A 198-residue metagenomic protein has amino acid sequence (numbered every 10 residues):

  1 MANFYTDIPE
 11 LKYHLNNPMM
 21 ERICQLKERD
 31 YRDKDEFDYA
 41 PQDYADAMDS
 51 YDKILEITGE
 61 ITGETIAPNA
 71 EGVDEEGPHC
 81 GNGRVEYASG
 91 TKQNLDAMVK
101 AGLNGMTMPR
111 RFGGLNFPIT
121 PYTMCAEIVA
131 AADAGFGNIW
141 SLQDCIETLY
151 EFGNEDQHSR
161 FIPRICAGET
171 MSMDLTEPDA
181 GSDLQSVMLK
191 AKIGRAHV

Functional and structural regions predicted by a protein language model:
M1-F136, D156, R160: Amphipathic, small/basic residue-rich leader segments at the start of a protein or domain
P18, F152, T176-P178: Structured loops at beta-to-helix junctions and adjacent beta-edge loops in soluble globular domains
D96, T123-E127, Q143-E151, M173: Contiguous, well-ordered alpha-helical segments that form the cores/surfaces of helical PPI scaffolds
G105-T107, L142, G168: Short glycine- and basic-residue-enriched patches
L115, D156-R195: Glycine-rich, Trp-frequent "lid" loop and neighboring beta-strands that shape and gate the flavin cofactor pocket
G137-E155, G181: N-terminal glycine-rich flavin-associated loop
